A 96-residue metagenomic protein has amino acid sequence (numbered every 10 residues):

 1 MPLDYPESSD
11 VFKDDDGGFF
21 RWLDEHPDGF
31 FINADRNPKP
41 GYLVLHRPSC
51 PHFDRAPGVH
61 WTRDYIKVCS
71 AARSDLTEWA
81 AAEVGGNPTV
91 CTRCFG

Functional and structural regions predicted by a protein language model:
P2-G96: Mature, structured domains enriched in cysteine- and short glycine motifs
